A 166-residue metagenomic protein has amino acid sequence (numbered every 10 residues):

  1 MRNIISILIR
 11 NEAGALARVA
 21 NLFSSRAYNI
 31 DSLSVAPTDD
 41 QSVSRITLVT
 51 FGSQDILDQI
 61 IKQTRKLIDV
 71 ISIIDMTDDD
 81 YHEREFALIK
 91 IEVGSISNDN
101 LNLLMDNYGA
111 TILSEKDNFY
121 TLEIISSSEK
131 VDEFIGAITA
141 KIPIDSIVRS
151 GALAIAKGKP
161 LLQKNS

Functional and structural regions predicted by a protein language model:
M1-I4, L8-S44, V49-S166: Long, contiguous binding/interaction regions
